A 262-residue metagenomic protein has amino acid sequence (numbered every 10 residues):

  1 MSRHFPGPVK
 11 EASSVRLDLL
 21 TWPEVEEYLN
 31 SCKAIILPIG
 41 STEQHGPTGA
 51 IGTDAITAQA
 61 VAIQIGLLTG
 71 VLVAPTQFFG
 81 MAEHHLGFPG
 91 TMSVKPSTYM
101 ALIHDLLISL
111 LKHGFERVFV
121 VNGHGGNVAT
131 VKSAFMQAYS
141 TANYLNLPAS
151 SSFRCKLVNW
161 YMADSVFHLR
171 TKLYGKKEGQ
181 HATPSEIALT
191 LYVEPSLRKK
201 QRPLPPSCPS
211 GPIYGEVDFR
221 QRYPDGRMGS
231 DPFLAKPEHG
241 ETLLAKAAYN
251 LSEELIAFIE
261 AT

Functional and structural regions predicted by a protein language model:
M1-R117, G123-T262: Extended, histidine- and acidic-residue-enriched regions that form the cofactor-binding/catalytic faces
